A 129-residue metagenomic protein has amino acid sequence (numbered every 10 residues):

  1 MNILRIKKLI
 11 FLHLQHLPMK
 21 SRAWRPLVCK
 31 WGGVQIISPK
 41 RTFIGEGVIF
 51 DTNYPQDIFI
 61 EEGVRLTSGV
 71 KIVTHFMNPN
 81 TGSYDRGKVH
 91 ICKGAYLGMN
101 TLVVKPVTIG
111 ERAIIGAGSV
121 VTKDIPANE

Functional and structural regions predicted by a protein language model:
M1-V34, G63, G94, R112 (+1 more regions): Terminal amphipathic alpha-helical/low-complexity segments used for targeting or macromolecular assembly
S38-K40, G45-E46, D51, E61-E62 (+10 more regions): Left-handed beta-helix
N53-P55: Right-handed parallel beta-helix/beta-solenoid
M77: Residues that form or immediately flank small-molecule/cofactor binding pockets and catalytic motifs
N80-S83: Flexible, solvent-exposed loop segments that connect beta-strands
